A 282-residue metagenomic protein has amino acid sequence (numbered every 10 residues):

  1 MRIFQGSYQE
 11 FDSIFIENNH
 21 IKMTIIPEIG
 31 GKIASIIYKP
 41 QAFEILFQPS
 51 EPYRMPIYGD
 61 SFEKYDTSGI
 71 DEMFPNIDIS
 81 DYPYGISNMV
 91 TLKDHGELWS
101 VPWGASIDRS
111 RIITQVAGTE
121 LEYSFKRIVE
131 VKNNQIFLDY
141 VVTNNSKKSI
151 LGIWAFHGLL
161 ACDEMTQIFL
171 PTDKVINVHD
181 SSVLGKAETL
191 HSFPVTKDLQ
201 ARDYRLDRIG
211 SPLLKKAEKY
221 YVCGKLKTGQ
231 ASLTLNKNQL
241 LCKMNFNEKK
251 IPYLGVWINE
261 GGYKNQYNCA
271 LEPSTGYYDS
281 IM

Functional and structural regions predicted by a protein language model:
M1-F137, N145-M282: Surface-exposed acidic/polar loop and edge beta-strand patches at domain peripheries
